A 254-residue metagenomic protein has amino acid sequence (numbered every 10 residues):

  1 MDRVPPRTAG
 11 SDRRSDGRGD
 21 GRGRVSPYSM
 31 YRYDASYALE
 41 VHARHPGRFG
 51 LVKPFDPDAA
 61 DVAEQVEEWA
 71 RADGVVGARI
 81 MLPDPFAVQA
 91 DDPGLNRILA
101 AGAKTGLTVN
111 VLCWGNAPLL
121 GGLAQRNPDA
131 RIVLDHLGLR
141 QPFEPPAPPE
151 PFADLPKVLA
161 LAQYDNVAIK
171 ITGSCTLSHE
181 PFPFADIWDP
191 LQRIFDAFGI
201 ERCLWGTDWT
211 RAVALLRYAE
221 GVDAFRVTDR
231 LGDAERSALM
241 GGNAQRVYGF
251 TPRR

Functional and structural regions predicted by a protein language model:
D2-R22, Q192-R193, F198-L204, V213-R254: Mid-to-C-terminal alpha-helical segments outside catalytic/metal-binding sites
V4-R14, A59-A70, D154: Short, acidic/polar
S11-R14, D34, Q65, I98 (+4 more regions): Alpha-helical packing segments of well-folded alpha/beta enzyme cores
Y28, L137, D208-W209: Active-site metal-binding loops of divalent metal-dependent hydrolases
S29-G115, G122, K170-S174: Active-site gating/metal-coordination segments in enzymes
A35-F49, I187-D196, G221-T228: Short, electropositive alpha-helical surface patch
S36, E64-Q65, E144-A147, L216-Y218 (+1 more regions): Short aromatic-enriched loop/helix-cap "lid" or pocket-rim segments at secondary-structure transitions that line
V76, Q89-L204, P252: Catalytic pocket-lining loop regions of alpha/beta-barrel enzymes, especially the amidohydrolase/enolase/GH5 lineages
